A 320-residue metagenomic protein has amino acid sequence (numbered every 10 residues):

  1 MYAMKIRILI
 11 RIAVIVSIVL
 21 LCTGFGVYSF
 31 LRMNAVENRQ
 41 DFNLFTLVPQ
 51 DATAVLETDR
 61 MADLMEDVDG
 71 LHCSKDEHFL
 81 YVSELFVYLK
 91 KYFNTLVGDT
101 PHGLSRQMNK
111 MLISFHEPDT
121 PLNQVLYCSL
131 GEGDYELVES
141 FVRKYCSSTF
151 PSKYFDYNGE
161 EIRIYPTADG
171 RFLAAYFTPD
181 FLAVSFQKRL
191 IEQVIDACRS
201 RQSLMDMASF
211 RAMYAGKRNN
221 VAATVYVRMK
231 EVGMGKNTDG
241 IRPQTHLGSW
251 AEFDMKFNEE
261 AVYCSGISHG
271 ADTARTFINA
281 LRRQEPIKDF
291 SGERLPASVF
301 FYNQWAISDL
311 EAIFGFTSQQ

Functional and structural regions predicted by a protein language model:
M1-L9: N-terminal Lys/Arg-rich, disordered targeting/topogenic segments
A3, N43-L44, L173: Short, flexible, glycine/charge-rich loop motifs used to bind or transfer phosphoryl groups or to couple energy/partner
I8-I12, V19-I164, R211-D239, S265-Q320: Structural boundary/hinge residues at secondary-structure and domain interfaces
K110-F115, L173-A175, G240-E259: Broad, structure-driven detector of short, well-ordered beta-strand segments within folded domains
F150, E160, D169-R171, W250: Short beta-strand-initiation
P166-N237: A conserved glycine-rich beta-strand in the N-terminal activation segment of trypsin-fold
A174-Q193, F257-L281, E293: Charged, amphipathic alpha-helical scaffolding segments
